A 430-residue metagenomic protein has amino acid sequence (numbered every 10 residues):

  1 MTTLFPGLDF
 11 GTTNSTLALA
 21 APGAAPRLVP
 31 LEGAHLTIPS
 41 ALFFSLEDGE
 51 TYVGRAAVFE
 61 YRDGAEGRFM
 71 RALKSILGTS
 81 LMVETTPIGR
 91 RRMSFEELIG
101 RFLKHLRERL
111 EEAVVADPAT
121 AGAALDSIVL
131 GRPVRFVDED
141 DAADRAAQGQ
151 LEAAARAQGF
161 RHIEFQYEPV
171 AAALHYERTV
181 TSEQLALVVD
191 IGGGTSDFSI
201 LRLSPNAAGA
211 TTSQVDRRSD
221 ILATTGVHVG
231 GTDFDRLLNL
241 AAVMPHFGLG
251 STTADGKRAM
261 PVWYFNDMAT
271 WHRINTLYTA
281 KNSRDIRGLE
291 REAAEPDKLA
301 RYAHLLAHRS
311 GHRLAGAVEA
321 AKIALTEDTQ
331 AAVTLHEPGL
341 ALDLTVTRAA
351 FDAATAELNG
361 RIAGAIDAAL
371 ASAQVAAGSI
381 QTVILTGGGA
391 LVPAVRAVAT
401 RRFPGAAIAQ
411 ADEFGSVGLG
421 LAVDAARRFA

Functional and structural regions predicted by a protein language model:
M1-L36, A57-V188, R202-G231, L342-D367 (+2 more regions): N-terminal phosphate-binding loop and flanking beta/alpha elements of the actin-like ATPase fold
T13, G194-S196: Conserved Rossmann-like nucleotide-cofactor binding loop
T37, L203-E337: Phosphate-binding glycine-rich/basic clefts of nucleotide- and phosphate-handling proteins, predominantly
L42: N-terminal phosphate/diphosphate-binding loop that engages ATP/GTP or pyrophosphate donors across diverse enzyme folds
M82-V83, E112, A116, G248-T252 (+3 more regions): Intrinsically disordered or highly flexible coil/loop and linker segments, enriched in small and charged/polar residues
L240-L249, R401, G405, V423 (+1 more regions): Short, well-ordered loop/turn and helix-capping segments at boundaries between secondary-structure elements and domains
